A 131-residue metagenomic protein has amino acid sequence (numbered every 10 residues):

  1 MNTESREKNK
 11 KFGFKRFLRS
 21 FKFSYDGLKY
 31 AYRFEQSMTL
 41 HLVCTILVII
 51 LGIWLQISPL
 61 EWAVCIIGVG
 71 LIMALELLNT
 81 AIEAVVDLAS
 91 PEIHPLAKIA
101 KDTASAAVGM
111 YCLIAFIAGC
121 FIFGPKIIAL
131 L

Functional and structural regions predicted by a protein language model:
M1-D26, Y30-M73, L78, A89 (+2 more regions): Hydrophobic alpha-helical transmembrane segments
T80-A97, T103: Amphipathic, hydrophobic secondary-structure cores in small proteins
